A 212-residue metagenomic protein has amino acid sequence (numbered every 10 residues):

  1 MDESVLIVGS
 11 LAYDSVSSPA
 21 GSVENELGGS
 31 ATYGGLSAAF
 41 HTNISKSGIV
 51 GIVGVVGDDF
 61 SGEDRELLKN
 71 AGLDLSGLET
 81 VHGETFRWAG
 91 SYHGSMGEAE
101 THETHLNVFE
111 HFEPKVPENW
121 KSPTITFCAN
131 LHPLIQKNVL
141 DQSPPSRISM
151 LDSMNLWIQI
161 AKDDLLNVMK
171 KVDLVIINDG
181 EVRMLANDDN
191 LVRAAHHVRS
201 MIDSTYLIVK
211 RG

Functional and structural regions predicted by a protein language model:
D2-E3, Y13-N25, T42-F127, D141-S146: Conserved N-terminal subdomain of the carbohydrate kinase-like
L6-V8, I125-F127, M150, I176 (+1 more regions): Structural motif
G21-A39: Short catalytic helix/loop segments, enriched in acidic residues and glycine and frequently bearing histidine
G29-T32, T80-H82, S153-W157, G180: Short, acidic/turn-prone active-site loops that include or flank metal/cofactor- and phosphate-binding residues
G57-D59, N130-I135, M154-I158: Short beta->alpha connector loops
D64, I135-Q142, D163-N167: A short acidic, amphipathic alpha-helical/loop segment
H102-V108, F127-C128, L151-L156, M184-N187: Short, flexible loop segments at the rims of nucleotide/cofactor-binding pockets, characterized by
P144-I148, N155-G212: Conserved phosphate/ATP/ADP-binding segment of small-molecule kinases
